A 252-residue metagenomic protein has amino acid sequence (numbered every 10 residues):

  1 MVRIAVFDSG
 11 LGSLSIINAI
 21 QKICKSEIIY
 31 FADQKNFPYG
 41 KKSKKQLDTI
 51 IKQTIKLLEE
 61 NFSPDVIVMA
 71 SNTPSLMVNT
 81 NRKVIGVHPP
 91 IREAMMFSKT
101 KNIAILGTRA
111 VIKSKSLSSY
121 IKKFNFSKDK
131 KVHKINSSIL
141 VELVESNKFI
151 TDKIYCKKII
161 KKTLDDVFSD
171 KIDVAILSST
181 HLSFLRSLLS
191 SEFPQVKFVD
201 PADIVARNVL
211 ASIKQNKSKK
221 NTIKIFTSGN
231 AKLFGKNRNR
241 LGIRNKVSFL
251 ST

Functional and structural regions predicted by a protein language model:
M1-T252: Non-catalytic structural scaffold of enzyme domains
